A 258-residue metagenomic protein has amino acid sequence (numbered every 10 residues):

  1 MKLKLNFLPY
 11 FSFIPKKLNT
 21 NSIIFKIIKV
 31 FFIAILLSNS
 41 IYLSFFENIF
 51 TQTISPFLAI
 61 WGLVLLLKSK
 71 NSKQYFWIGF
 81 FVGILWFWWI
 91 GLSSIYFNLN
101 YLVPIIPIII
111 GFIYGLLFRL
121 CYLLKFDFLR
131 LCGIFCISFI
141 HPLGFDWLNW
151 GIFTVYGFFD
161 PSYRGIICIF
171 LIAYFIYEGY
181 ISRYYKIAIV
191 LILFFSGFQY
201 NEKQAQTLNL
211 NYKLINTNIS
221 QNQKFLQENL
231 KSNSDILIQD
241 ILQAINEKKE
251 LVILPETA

Functional and structural regions predicted by a protein language model:
K2-F198: Membrane-embedded alpha-helical bundles of multi-pass enzymes that act on lipidic or dolichyl-linked glycan substrates
E202-A258: Soluble catalytic regions of membrane-associated enzymes that act on cell-envelope and secretory-pathway components
